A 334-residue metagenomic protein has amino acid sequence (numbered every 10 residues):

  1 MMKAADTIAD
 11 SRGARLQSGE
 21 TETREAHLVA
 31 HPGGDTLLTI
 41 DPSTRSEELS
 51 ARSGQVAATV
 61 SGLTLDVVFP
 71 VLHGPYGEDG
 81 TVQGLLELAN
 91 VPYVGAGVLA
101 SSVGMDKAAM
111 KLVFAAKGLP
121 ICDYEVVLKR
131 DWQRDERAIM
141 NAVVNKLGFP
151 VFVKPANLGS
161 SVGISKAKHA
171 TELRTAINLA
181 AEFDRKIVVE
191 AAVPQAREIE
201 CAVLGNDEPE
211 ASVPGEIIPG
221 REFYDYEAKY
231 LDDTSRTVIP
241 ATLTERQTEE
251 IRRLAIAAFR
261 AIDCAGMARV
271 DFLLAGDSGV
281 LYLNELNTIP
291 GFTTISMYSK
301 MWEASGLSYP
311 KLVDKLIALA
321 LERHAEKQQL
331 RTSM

Functional and structural regions predicted by a protein language model:
M1-L99, V103-M105, A109-L112, L128-I139 (+2 more regions): ATP-binding N-terminal substructure of ATP-dependent carboxylate-amine bond-forming enzymes
A14-G19, A51-S53, A57-G62, S101-A196: Active-site nucleotide/adenylate-binding loops and adjacent lid/helix of ATP-dependent enzymes
G84-Y93, H169, R174, A304-S305: A glycine- and small-aliphatic-rich helix-loop capping segment at beta-alpha/alpha-beta transitions that lines
P92-A96, I121, A211: Short hydrophobic/aromatic-enriched beta-strand-loop microsegments
P155-N157, L231-D232, T294: Short, flexible turn/loop "capping" segments at secondary-structure junctions
S165-R253, D277-Y282: Phosphate-binding site of ATP-dependent enzymes
T244-M334: ATP-dependent carboxylate activation and anion-phosphoryl transfer catalytic cores that bind Mg-ATP to form
